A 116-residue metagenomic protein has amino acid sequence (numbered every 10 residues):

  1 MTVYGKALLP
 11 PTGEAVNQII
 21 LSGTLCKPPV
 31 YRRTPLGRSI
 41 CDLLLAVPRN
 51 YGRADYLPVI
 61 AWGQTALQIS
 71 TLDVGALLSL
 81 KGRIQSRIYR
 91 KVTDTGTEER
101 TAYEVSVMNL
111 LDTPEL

Functional and structural regions predicted by a protein language model:
M1-L116: Single-stranded nucleic acid-binding surfaces, predominantly the OB-fold ssDNA-binding core
